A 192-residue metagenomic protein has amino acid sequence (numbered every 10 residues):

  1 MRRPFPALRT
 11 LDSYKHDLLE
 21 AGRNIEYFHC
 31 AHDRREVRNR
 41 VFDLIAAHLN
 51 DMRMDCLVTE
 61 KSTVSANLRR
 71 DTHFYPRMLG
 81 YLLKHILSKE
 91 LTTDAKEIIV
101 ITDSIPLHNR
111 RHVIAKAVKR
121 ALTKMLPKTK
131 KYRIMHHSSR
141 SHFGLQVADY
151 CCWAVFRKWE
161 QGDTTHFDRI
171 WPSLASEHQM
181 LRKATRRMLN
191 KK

Functional and structural regions predicted by a protein language model:
M1-K192: Phosphate-ester processing/binding pockets and catalytic centers
